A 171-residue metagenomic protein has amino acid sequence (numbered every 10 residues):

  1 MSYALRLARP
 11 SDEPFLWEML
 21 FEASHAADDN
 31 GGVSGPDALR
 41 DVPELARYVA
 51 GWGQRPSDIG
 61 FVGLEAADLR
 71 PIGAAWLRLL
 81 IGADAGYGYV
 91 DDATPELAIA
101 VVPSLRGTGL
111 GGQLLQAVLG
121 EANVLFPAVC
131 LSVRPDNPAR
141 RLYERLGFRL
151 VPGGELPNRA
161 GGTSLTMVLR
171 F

Functional and structural regions predicted by a protein language model:
M1-P14, E18: Conserved N-terminal entry element of GNAT/NAT acetyltransferase domains
A8, I99-V101, V133: Hydrophobic adenine-recognition pocket in adenosine-nucleotide-binding enzymes
S24-A50: Conserved GNAT-fold acetyl-CoA-binding loop/helix
A46-V62: A short helix-loop-beta-strand connector motif used in the catalytic cores of GNAT acetyltransferases and, in some
Q54-P56, A66-V102, R106, P157-A160: Conserved acyl-donor/pantetheine-binding loop and adjacent beta-alpha core of acyl/acetyltransferases and related
D91-P95, L131-R140, E144-L146, V151-F171: C-terminal "cap" of GNAT-fold acetyltransferases
V101, G107-E121, E144-R145: Conserved acetyl-CoA-binding loop-helix of GNAT-fold acetyltransferases
E121-R134: Conserved GNAT acetyl-CoA-binding A-motif
